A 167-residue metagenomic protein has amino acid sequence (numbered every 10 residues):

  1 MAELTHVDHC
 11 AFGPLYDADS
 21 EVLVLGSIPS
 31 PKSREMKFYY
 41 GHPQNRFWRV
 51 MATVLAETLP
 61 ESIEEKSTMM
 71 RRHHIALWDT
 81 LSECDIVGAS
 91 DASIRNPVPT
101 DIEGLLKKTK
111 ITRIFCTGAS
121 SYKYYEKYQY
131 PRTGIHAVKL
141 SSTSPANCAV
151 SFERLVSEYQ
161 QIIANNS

Functional and structural regions predicted by a protein language model:
M1-E21, P43, G88-E103, E126-S167: C-terminal capping/extension of enzyme domains
E21-S27: Short, hydrophobic/glycine-enriched beta-strand segments
S27, T80-S82, S142: Short loop/turn segments at strand-loop or loop-helix junctions that form parts of catalytic or ligand-binding pockets
I28-P29, S120, S144: Catalytic metal-binding/acid-base residues of hydrolase active sites
K32-S93: Short, surface-exposed acidic-centric catalytic microdomains
R72-S120: Internal catalytic-core helix/loop-beta-alpha segment that presents or stabilizes conserved functional determinants
S121-Y125: Short, well-ordered alpha-helical microsegments
